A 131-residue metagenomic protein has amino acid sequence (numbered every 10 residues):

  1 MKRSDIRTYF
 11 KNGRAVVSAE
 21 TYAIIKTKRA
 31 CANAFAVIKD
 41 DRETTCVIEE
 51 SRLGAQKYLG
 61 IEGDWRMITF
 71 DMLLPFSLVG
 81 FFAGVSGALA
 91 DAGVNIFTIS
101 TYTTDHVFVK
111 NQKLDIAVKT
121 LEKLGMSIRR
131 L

Functional and structural regions predicted by a protein language model:
M1-N95, I116-L131: Regulatory modules associated with amino-acid/nitrogen control
R29, T103-T104, K113-L114: Short acidic/polar capping segments at secondary-structure boundaries
E43-I48, T104-K110: A generic structural motif
N95-T103: A short glycine-rich beta-strand->turn/loop micro-motif centered on a GG-aromatic cluster
